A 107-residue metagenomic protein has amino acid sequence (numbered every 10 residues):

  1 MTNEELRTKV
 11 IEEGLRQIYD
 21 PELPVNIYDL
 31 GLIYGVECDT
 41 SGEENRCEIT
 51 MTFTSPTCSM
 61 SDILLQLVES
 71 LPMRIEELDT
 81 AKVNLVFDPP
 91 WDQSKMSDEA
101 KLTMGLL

Functional and structural regions predicted by a protein language model:
M1-L107: Domain-level signature for proteins that mediate thiol-based redox and metal-cofactor handling
